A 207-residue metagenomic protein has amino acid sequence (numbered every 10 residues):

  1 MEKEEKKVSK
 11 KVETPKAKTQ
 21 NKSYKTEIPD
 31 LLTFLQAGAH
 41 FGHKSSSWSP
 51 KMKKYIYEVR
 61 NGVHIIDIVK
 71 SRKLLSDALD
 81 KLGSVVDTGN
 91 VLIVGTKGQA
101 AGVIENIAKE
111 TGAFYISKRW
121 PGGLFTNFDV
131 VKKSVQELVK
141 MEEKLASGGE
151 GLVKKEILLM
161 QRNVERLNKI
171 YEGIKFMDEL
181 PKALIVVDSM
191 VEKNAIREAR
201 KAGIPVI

Functional and structural regions predicted by a protein language model:
M1-P29: Intrinsically disordered, compositionally biased charged tails
K25-N61, T126-S147: Short, compositionally biased "basic patch" segments
F34, L167-I207: Positively charged, low-complexity, intrinsically disordered RNA-binding extensions
G38, I93, L184: Residue-level signature of catalytic and energy-coupling elements of molecular machines, predominantly ATP/GTP-dependent
A39, K70, T96-Q99, K118-F125 (+2 more regions): Short, ordered loop/turn segments at secondary-structure junctions
I56-S76, K154-N163: Glycine-rich phosphate-binding "P-loop"
S71-D87: A short, well-structured juxtamembrane/interface segment
E105-M160: Long, charge-dense
